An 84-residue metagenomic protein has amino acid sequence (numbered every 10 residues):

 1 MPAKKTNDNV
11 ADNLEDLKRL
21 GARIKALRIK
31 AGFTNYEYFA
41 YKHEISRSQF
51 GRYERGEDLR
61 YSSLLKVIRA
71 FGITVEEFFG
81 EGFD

Functional and structural regions predicted by a protein language model:
P2-A31: A short, Lys/Arg-rich alpha-helix, primarily the initiator
A22, F33-N35, L59-S62: Residue-level signal for the short linker/turn that defines the boundary of a DNA-recognition helix
I24, F39, F50-Y53, F78: Conserved hydrophobic/aromatic packing and binding residues within compact polymer-binding modules
R28, A40, I68: The alpha-helix within a helix-turn-helix
G32-G51: Short alpha-helical DNA-recognition segment
S46-Q49, R60, T74: Short coil turns linking two alpha-helices in DNA-binding domains
E54, F71, F79-G82: DNA major-groove recognition helix of helix-turn-helix
S62-E77: DNA major-groove recognition helix of helix-turn-helix/homeodomain DNA-binding modules
